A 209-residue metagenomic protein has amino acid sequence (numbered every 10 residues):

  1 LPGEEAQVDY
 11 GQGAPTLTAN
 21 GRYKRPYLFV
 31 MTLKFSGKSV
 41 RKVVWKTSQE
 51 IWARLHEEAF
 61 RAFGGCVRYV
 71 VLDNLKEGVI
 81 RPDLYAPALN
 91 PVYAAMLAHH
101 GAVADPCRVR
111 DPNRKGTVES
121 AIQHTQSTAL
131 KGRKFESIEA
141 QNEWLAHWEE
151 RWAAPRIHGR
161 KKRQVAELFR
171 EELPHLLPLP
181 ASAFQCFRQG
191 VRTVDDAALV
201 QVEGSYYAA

Functional and structural regions predicted by a protein language model:
L1-S39, S48-L55, Q189-Q201: Mobile-element integrase/transposase regions, centering on the N-terminal DNA-binding/Zn-coordinating module
L1-T16, P82-L84, A88-P91, R163-L173: Basic, flexible linker segments flanking DNA-binding modules in nucleic acid-interacting mobile-element proteins
S36-V44, L75-I80, D105-R108, K134: Glycine- and acidic
R41-Y69: Active-site beta-loop-alpha junctions of metal-dependent nucleic acid enzymes, especially the RNase H-like/DDE
L72-D73, D83-L84, A104-Q126, Q141: RNase H-like two-metal-ion nuclease catalytic core shared by retroviral integrases and related mobile-element nucleases
A86-A104: Two-metal-ion acidic nuclease core segments, chiefly of the RNase H-like superfamily
I122-A209: Active-site-proximal acidic segments at structured loop/helix or strand boundaries that coordinate catalytic metals
